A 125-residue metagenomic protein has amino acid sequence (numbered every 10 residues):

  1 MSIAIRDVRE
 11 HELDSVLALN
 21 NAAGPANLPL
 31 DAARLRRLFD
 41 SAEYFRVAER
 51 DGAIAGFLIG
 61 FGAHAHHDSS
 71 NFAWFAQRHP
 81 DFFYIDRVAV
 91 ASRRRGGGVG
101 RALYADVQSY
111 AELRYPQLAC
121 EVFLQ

Functional and structural regions predicted by a protein language model:
I3, G52-F57, F83: Glycine-rich phosphate/pyrophosphate-binding loop shared by adenosine-nucleotide-utilizing enzymes
I3-V16: A short beta-loop-alpha structural element at the N-terminal edge of CoA-dependent acyl/N-acetyltransferase catalytic
P25-D51, A65: Active-site rim helix/loop that mediates acceptor-substrate recognition in acyltransferases
I59-R87: Conserved acyl-donor/pantetheine-binding loop and adjacent beta-alpha core of acyl/acetyltransferases and related
D86-R95, F123-L124: A short, internal acetyl-CoA/4′-phosphopantetheine-binding micro-motif in the GNAT/acyltransferase core
V90, G96-S109: Conserved acetyl-CoA-binding loop-helix of GNAT-fold acetyltransferases
A111-L124: Conserved GNAT acetyl-CoA-binding A-motif
